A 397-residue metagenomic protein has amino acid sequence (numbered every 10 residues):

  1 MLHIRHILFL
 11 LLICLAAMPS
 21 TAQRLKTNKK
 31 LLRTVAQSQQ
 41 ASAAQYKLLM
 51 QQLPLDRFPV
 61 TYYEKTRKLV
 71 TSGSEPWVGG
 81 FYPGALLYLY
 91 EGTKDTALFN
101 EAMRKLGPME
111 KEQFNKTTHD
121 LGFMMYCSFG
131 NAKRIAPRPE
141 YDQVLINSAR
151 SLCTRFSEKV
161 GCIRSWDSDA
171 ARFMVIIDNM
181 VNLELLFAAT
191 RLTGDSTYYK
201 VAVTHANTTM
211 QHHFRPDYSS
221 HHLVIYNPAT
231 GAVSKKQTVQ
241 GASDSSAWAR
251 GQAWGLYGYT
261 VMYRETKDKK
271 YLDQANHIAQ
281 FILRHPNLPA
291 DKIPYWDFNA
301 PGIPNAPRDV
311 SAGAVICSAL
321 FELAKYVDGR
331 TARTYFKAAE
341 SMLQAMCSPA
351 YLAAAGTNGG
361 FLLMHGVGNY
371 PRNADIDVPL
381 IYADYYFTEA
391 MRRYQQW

Functional and structural regions predicted by a protein language model:
M1-K30: Bacterial Sec-dependent N-terminal signal peptides
Q23-W397: Glycan-recognition and catalytic cores of secretory/periplasmic carbohydrate-active enzymes
